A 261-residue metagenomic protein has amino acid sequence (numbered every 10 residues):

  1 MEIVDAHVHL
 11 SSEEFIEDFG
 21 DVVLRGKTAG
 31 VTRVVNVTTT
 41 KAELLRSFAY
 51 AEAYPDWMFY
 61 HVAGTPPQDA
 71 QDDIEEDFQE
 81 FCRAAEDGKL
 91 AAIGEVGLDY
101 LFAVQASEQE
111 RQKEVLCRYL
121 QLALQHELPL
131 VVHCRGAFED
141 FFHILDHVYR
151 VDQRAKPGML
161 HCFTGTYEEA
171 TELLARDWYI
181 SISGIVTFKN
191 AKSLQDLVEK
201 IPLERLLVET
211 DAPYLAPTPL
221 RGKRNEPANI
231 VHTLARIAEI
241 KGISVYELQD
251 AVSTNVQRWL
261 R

Functional and structural regions predicted by a protein language model:
M1-R261: Mid-domain alpha/beta scaffold segments of enzyme catalytic cores
